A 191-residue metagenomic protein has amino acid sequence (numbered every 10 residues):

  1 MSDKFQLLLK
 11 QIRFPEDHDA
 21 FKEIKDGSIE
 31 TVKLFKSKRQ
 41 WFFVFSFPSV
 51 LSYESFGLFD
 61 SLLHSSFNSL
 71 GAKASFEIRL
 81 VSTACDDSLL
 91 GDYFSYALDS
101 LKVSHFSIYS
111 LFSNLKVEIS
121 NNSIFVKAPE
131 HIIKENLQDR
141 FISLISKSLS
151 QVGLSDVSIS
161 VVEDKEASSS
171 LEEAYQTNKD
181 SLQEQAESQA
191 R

Functional and structural regions predicted by a protein language model:
M1-R191: Intrinsically disordered, low-complexity basic tails and flexible linkers associated with large NTP-driven
